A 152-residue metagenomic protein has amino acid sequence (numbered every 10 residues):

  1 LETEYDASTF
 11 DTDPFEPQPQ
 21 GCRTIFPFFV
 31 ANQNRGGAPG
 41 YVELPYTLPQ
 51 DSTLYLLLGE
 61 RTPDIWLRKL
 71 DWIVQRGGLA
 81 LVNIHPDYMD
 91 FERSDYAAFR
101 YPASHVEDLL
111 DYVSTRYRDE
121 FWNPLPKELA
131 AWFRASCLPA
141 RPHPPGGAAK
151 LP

Functional and structural regions predicted by a protein language model:
L1-G78: Active-site-adjacent pocket scaffolds in enzyme catalytic domains
P63-P152: C-terminal domain-boundary segment and adjacent tail
